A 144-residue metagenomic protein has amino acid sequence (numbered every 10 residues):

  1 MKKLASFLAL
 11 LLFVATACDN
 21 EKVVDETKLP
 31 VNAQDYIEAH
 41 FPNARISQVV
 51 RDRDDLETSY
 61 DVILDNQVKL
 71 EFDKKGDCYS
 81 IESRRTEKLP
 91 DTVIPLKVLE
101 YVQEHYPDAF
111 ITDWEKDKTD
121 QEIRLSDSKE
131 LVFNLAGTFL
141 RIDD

Functional and structural regions predicted by a protein language model:
K2-A9: Sec-dependent signal peptide recognition, specifically the positively charged N-region followed immediately by
V14-A17: C-terminal motif of bacterial Sec signal peptides marking the signal peptidase cleavage site
D25-I46, L89-F110: Short, non-transmembrane alpha-helical segments in secretory-pathway proteins
V31, D35-K75, Y79-S80: Post-signal-peptide N-terminal segment of Sec-exported extracytoplasmic proteins
Y60-V62, Q121-E130: Conserved histidines in hydrophobic membrane contexts and catalytic metal-binding motifs
K69-S83, E130-D143: A short, surface-exposed beta-strand/turn
S80-T92: Intrinsically disordered, low-complexity Ser/Thr-rich linker and spacer segments in cell-wall-related proteins
T112-D117: Residue-level detector of conserved, function-critical positions
